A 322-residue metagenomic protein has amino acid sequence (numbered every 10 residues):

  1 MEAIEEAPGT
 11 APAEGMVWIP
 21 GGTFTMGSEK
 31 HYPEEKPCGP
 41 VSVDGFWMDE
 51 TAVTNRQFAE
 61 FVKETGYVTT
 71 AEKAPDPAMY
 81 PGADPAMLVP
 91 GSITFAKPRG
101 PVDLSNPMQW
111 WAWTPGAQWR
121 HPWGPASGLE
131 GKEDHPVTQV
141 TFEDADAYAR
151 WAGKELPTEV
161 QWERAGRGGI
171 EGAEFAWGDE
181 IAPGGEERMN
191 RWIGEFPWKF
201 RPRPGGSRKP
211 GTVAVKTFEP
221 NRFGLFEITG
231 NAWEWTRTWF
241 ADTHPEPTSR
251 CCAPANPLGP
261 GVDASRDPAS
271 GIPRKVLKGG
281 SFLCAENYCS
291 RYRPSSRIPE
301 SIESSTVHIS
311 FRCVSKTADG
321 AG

Functional and structural regions predicted by a protein language model:
M1-A11: N-terminal pre-domain segments of enzymes
E5, W18-I19, T25, K30 (+4 more regions): Functional-site microenvironments in short loops/helix caps that host divalent-cation chemistry
P33-K36, I309: C-terminal, low-complexity/hydrophilic appendages and adjacent surface loops of extracellular/periplasmic anionic
P40-G45: A short N-terminal beta-strand-loop micro-motif at the entrance of redox/enzyme domains
F46, F61-T70, A152-G153: Short capping motifs at secondary-structure boundaries
E50, N55-V62, T141-A147, E163: Short, solvent-exposed alpha-helical surface patches in non-cytosolic proteins
V53, W239-F240, A318-D319: Acidic glycine-/aspartate-rich tracts in secreted/extracellular proteins
V307-G320: Short, structured beta-strand segments at or near domain termini in extracellular proteins/domains
